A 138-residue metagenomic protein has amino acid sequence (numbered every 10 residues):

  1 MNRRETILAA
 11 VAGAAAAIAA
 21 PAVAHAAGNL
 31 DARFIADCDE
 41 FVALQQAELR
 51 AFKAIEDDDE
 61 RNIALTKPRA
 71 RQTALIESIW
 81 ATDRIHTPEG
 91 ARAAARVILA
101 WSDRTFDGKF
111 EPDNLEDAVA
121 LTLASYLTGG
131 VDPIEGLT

Functional and structural regions predicted by a protein language model:
M1, A20-E56: C-terminal segment of N-terminal export signals and the immediately downstream linker at the start of the mature
E5-A26: N-terminal export signals
F34, F41, E48, L65-P68 (+2 more regions): Heptad-repeat amphipathic alpha-helical coiled-coil interaction surface used for oligomerization/assembly
D39, A43, R92-D103, S125: Short, hydrophobic/amphipathic alpha-helical patches that form generic packing surfaces within helical domains
E48-D59, T82, T105-G108: Secondary-structure edge/capping motif, primarily at the C-terminal ends of alpha-helices and the immediately following
R61-A70, R92-R96: Short, charged, amphipathic alpha-helical segments
A70-E89, T105-F110: Amphipathic alpha-helical coiled-coil segments
A100-T138: Amphipathic alpha-helical binding modules
